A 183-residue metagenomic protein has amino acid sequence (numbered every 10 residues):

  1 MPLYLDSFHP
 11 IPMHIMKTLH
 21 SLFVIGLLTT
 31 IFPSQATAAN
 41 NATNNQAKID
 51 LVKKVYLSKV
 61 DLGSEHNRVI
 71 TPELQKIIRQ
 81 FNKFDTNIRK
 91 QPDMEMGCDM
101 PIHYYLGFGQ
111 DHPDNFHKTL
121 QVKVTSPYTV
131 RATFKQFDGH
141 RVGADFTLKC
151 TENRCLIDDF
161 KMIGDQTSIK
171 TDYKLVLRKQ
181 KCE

Functional and structural regions predicted by a protein language model:
M1-I15: Short, Lys/Arg-enriched N-terminal segments with co-localized hydrophobic residues within the first ~10-30 amino acids
H14-F23: Bacterial N-terminal signal peptides that target proteins for export
L22-I31: Bacterial N-terminal signal peptides
A36-A39: Boundary at the C-terminal end of the N-terminal hydrophobic targeting segment
T43-E65: Short, aromatic-enriched amphipathic alpha-helices that serve as compact interaction elements
R79-H140: Surface-exposed, charged secondary-structure patches
Y128, T133, D138-G143, D159-E183: Low-complexity, intrinsically disordered terminal/linker segments enriched in charged and Gly/Pro repeats
A144-C150: Hydrophobic/aromatic beta-strand elements that line small-molecule binding cavities or substrate pockets in beta-rich
